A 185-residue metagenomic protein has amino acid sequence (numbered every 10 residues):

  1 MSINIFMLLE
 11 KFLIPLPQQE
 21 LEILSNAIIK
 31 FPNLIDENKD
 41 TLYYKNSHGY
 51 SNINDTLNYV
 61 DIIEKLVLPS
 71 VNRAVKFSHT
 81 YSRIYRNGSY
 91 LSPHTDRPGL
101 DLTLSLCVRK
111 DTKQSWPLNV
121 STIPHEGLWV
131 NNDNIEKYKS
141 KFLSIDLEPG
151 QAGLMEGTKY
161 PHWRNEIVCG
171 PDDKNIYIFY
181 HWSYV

Functional and structural regions predicted by a protein language model:
M1-V71: Non-heme Fe(II)/2-oxoglutarate
P15, L154-E156, H181: Short, well-ordered beta-strand micro-motif
N72-Y81: A short coil-to-beta-strand element that immediately follows conserved catalytic motifs
V75, D111-K113, D173: A cross-taxa feature marking solvent-exposed loop/turn segments within ectodomains of secreted and single-pass membrane
I84: Conserved active-site beta-strand element of glycosyltransferases/polysaccharide synthases
N87-T158: Catalytic core of non-heme Fe(II) oxygenases with the double-stranded beta-helix
L91-H94, Y160-G170: Short beta-strand His + acidic residue motifs that chelate non-heme Fe in jelly-roll/DSBH and cupin folds
T103-S105, G170-V185: A short hydrophobic beta-strand segment most commonly corresponding to one strand of the jelly-roll/cupin
